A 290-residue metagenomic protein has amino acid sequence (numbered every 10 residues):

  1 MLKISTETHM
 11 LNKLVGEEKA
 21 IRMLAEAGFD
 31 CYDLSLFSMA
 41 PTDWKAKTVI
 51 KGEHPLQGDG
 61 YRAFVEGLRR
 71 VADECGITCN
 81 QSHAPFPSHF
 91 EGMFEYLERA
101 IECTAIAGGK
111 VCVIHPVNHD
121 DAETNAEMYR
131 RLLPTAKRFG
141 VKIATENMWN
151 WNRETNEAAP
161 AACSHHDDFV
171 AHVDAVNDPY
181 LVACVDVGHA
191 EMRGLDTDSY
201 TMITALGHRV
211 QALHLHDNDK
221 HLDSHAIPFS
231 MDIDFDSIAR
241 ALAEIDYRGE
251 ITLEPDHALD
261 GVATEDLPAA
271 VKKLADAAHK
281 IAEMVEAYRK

Functional and structural regions predicted by a protein language model:
M1-D33, F37-P41, D73, E98-I101 (+3 more regions): Histidine-acidic metal/acid-base catalytic patches
M10-N12, G58-D59, E91, A122-E123 (+2 more regions): Residue-level marker of alpha-helix boundaries and capping positions
L11, P85-P87, N118-D120, N150 (+1 more regions): Solvent-exposed loop/turn segments at secondary-structure junctions within structured extracellular/periplasmic domains
D30-R130, K137-K142, R248-G249, D256-L259: Structural motif corresponding to the early beta-alpha repeats
K47-E53, W151-R153, H221: Short glycine/proline- and charge-enriched loop/turn segments that cap or connect secondary-structure elements
T48-G58, A158-A159, H225-S230: Short glycine-enriched, charge-decorated loop/helix-capping segments at active-site entrances that position
H115-P116, M148, H216, E254: Active-site-proximal beta-strand/loop segments in catalytic clefts of secreted hydrolases
K142-R153, V185-G188: Aromatic-lined carbohydrate-recognition surfaces of secreted/lumenal glycan-active proteins
